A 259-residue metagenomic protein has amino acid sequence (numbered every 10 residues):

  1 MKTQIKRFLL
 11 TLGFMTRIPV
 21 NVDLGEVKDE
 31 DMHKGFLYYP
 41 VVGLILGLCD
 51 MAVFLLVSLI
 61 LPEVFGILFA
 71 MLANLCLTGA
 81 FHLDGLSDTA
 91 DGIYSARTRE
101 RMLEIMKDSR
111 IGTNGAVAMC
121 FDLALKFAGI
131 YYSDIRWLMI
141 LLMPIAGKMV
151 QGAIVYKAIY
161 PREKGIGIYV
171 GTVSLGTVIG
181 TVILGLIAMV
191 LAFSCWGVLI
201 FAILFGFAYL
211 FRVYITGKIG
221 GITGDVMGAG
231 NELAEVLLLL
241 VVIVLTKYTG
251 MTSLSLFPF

Functional and structural regions predicted by a protein language model:
M1-G79, R97-L103, D108-S109, N114-F259: Hydrophobic alpha-helical transmembrane segments
F81-G85: Juxtamembrane transmembrane-helix boundary signature
